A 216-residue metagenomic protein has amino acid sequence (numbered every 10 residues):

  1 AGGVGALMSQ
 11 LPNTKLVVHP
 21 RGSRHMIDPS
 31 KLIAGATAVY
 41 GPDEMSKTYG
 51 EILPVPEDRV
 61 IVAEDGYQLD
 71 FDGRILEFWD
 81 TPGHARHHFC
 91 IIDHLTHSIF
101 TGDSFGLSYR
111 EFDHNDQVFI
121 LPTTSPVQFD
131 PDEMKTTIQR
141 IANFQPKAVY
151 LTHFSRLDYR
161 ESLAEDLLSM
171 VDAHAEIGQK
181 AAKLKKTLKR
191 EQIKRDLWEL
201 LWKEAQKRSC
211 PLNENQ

Functional and structural regions predicted by a protein language model:
A1-Q10, H87-I91: Di-metal (Zn2+ and/or Mg2+/Mn2+) metal-binding site signature of metallo-dependent hydrolases with the MBL/beta-CASP
L7, L16, A36, T81 (+2 more regions): Divalent metal-coordination and catalytic microenvironments
L11-T14, P146: A short helix->loop->beta-strand "cap" motif at the edges of active sites that frequently abuts
V17-P29: A short, structured active-site edge motif that brings together acidic residues
M26-W79, K135-I138: Metallo-beta-lactamase
I75, D80, R86-Y150, F154-D158: Metallo-beta-lactamase
D113, R160-S169: Histidine/acidic-residue-rich catalytic or RNA/ligand-binding cores of hydrolases and nuclease-related proteins
E176-Q216: C-terminal regulatory/interaction regions
